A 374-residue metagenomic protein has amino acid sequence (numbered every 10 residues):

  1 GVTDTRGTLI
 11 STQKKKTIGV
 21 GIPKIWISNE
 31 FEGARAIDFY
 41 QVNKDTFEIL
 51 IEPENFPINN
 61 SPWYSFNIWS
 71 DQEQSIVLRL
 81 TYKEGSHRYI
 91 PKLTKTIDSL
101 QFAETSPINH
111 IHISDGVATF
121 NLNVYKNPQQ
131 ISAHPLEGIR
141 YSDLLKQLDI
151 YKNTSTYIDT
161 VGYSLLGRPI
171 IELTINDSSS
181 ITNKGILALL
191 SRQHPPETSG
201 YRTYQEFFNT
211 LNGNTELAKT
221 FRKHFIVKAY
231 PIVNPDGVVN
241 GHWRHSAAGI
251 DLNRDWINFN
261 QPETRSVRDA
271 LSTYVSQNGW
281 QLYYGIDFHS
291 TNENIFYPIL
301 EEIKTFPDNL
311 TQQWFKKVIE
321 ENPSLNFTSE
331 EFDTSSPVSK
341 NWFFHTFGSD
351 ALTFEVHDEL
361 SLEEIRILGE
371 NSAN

Functional and structural regions predicted by a protein language model:
G1-I18: Acidic, Ser/Thr/Gly/Pro-rich low-complexity segments and short DxT(G/T)-type signature motifs
D4-T8, E84-S86, P135-D143: Short acidic/polar inter-strand loop motif in beta-rich domains
K14-Y125, Q129: Extreme N-terminal flexible tails
I76-L80, S132, D143, Y201: Short, hydrophobic/aromatic beta-strand segments
I108-G162, S178: Extended acidic/polar, glycine-enriched regions that form or flank non-catalytic beta-rich accessory modules
I131, Y204-F208, L368-N374: Short amphipathic C-terminal alpha-helix that caps PH/PH-like domains
G138, N253, F296-K304, E330-N374: Active-site-adjacent mobile loop/cap segments within catalytic or ligand-binding domains
Y157-N176, I181-F327, S349-D358: Active-site/substrate-binding loop(s) of hydrolase catalytic cores
